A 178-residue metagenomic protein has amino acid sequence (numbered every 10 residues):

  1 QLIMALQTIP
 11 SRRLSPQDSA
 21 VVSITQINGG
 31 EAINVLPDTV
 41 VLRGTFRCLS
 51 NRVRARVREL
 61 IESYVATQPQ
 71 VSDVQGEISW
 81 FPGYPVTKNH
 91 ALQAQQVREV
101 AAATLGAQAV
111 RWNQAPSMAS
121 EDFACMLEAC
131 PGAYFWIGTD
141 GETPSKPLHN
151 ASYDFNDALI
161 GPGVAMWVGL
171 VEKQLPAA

Functional and structural regions predicted by a protein language model:
I3-A178: Metal-dependent amide/peptide-bond hydrolase catalytic core, centered on the "pita-bread" metallohydrolase fold
